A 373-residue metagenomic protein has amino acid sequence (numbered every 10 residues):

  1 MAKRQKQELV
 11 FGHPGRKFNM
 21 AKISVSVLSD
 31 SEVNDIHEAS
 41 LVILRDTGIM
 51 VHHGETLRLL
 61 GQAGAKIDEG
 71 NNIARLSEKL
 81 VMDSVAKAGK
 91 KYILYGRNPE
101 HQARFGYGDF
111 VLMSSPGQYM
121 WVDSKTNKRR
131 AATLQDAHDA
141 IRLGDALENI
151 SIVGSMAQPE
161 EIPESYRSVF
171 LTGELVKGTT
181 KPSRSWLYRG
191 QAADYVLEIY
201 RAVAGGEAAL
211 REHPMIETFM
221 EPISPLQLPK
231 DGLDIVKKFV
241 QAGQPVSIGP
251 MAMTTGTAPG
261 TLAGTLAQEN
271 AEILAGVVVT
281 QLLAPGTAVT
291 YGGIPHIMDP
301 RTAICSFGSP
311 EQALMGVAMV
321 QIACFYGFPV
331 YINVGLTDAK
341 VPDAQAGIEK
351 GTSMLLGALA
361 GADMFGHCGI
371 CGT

Functional and structural regions predicted by a protein language model:
M1-Q135: Acidic/polar, glycine-rich intrinsically disordered N-terminal extensions of enzymes
A21-V25, T302-F307, G335-P342, G369-T373: Short beta-alpha connecting loops at secondary-structure transitions that line or flank enzyme active sites
I73-P250, T254-P259, A263: Catalytic alpha/beta active-site cores
S151, P250, L283-G293, P329-V334 (+1 more regions): Glycine-rich phosphate/pyrophosphate-binding loops and their adjacent beta-strand/loop elements at enzyme active sites
L175-P182, A267-V278, M315, L355: Acidic, His- and aromatic-enriched active-site or binding-groove loops in soluble protein domains that engage sugars
T261-T265, R301-E311, V341-G351: Short glycine/threonine-rich loop-to-helix capping motif typified by GTGT followed within a few residues by an Asp-Pro
A275-Y331: Phosphate/pyrophosphate-binding betaalpha-module
K340-T373: C-terminal catalytic subdomain
